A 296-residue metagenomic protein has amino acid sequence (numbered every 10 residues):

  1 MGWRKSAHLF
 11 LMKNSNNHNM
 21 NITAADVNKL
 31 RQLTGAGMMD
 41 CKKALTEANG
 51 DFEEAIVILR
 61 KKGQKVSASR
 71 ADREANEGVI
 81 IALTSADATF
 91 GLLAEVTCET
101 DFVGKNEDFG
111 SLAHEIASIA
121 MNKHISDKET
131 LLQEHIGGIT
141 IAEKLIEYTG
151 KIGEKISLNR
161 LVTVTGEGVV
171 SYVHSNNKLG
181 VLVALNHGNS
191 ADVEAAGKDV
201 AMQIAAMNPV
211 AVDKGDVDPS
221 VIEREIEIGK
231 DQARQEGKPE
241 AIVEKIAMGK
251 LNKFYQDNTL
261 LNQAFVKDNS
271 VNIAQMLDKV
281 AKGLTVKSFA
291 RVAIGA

Functional and structural regions predicted by a protein language model:
M1-L9: N-terminal amphipathic/hydrophobic targeting modules at extreme N-termini, encompassing cleavable Sec/SRP-type signal
L9-L11, H18: Short hydrophobic targeting helices and cationic amphipathic motifs that mediate membrane/organellar targeting
H18-A296: N-terminal assembly/interaction segments in proteins that build large macromolecular machines
